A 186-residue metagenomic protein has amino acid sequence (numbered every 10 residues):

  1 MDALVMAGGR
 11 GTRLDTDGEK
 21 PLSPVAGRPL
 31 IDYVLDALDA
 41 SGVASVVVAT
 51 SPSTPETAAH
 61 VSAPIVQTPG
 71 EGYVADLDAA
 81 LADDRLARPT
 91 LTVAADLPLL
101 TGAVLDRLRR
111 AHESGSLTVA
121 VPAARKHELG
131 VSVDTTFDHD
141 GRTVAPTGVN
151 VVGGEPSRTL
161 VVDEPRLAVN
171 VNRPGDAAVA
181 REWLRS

Functional and structural regions predicted by a protein language model:
M1-G18: N-terminal nucleotide-binding beta1-loop-alpha1 segment
A3, R88-L91, L117-V119: Generic beta-sheet signal
A7, T50, A94, A120-V121: Short beta-strand/turn micro-motifs composed of small residues that flank or help shape donor/cofactor-binding pockets
G9, D96, R173: Active-site glycine-centered loops adjacent to acidic/histidine catalytic or metal-binding residues that shape
R13, T54-T57, L99-L100: Short, active-site-adjacent cap segments at secondary-structure transitions
G18-P24, R166: Short glycine-enriched, charge-decorated loop/helix-capping segments at active-site entrances that position
P24, L30-A94, F137-H139: Conserved N-terminal catalytic core of the sugar/cofactor nucleotidyltransferase
H60, L100-S186: Conserved core of the sugar-phosphate nucleotidyltransferase
